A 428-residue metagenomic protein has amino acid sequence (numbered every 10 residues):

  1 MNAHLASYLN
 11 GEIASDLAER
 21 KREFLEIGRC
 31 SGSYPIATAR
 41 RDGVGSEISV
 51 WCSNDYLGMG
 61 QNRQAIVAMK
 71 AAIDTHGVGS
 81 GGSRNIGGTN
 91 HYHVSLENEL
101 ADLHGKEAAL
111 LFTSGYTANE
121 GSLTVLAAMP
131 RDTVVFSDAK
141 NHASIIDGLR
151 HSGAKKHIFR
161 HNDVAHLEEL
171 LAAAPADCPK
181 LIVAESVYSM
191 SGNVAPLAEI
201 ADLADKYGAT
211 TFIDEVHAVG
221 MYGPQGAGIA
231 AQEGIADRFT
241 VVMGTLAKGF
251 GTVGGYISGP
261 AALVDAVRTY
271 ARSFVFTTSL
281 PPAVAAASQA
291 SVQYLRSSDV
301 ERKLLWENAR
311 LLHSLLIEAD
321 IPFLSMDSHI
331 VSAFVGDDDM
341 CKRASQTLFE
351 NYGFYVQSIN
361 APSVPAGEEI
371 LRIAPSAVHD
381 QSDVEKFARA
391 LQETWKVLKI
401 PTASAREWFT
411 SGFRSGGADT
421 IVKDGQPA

Functional and structural regions predicted by a protein language model:
N10-H76, A209: N-terminal "arm"/small-domain region of PLP-dependent enzymes with the aminotransferase-like
D55, H157, H161-I213: Active-site phosphate-binding strand-loop segment of PLP-dependent enzymes
I66-S114: Conserved N-terminal alpha-helix of the aminotransferase class I/II PLP-enzyme fold
A71, T75, D102, N351 (+1 more regions): PLP-dependent enzyme catalytic core of the Aspartate aminotransferase-like
S114, F136-S152: Substrate-binding/gating loop at the entrance of the active-site cleft, primarily in PLP-dependent aminotransferase-like
L123-A143: Conserved PLP-anchoring active-site segment centered on the Schiff-base-forming lysine
A195, P282, Q289-Y355: Conserved PLP-dependent catalytic core of the aminotransferase class-I/II
Q225, A231-A266: Active-site PLP attachment segment
